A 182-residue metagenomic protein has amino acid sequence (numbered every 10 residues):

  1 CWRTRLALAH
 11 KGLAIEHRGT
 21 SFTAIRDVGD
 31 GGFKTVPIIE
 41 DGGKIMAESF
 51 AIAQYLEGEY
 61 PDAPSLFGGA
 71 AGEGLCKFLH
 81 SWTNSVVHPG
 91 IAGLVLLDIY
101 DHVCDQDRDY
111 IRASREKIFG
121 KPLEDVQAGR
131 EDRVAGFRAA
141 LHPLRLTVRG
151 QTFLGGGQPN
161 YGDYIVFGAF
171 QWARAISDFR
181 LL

Functional and structural regions predicted by a protein language model:
C1, S49, D163-F167: Short alpha-helical patches at coil-to-helix transitions and adjacent helical residues in well-structured domains
W2-Y110: GST-like domain detector, emphasizing the conserved glutathione-binding G-site in the N-terminal thioredoxin-like
S85-L182: GST-like fold's C-terminal all-alpha helical module
